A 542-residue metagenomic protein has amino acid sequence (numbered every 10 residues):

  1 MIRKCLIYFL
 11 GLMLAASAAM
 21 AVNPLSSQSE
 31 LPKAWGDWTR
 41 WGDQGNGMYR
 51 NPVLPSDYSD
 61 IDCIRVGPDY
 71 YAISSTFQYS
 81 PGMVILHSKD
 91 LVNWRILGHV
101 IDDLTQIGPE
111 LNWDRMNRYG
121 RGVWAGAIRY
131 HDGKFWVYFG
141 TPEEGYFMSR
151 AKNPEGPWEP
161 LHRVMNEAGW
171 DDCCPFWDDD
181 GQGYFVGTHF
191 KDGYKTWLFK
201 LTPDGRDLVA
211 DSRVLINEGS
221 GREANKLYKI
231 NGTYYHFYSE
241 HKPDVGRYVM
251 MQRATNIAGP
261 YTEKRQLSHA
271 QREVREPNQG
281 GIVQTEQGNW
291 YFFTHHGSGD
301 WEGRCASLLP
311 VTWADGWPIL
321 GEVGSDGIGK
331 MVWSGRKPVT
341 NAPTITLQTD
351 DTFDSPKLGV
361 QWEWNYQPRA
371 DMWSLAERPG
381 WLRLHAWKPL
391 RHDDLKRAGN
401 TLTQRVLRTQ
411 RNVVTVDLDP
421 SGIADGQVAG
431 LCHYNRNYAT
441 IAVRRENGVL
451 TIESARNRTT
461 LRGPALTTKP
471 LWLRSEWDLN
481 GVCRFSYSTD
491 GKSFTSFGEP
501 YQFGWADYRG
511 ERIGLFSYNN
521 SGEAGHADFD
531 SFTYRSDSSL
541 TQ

Functional and structural regions predicted by a protein language model:
M1-F9: Bacterial N-terminal signal peptides that target proteins for export
I2, S17-V22: N-terminal secretory/membrane-targeting segments
Y8-S17: Bacterial N-terminal signal peptides
V22-Q542: Carbohydrate-active catalytic/glycan-binding domains of CAZyme proteins, especially the secreted or lumenal ectodomains
